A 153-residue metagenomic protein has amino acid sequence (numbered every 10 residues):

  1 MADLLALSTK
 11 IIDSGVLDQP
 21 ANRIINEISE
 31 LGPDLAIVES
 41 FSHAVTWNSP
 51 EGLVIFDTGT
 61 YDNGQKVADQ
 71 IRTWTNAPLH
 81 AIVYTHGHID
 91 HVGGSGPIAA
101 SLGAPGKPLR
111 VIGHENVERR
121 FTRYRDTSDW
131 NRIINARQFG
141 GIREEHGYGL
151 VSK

Functional and structural regions predicted by a protein language model:
M1-I25: N-terminal pre-domain segments of enzymes
L7-K10, N26-A36, H80-V83: Phosphate-binding glycine-rich loops and adjacent basic patches that engage nucleotide phosphates, nucleic-acid
S8, S14, S29, S40-S42 (+5 more regions): Generic serine detector
S14, L31, E51, F139-G140 (+1 more regions): Feature targets compositionally biased, intrinsically disordered low-complexity regions with long contiguous runs
A21-T75: Conserved beta-strand hairpin/beta-sheet module of binuclear metal-dependent hydrolase folds, prominently
Q65, D69-K153: Active-site HxH/HxHxD metal-binding segment of metal-dependent hydrolases
